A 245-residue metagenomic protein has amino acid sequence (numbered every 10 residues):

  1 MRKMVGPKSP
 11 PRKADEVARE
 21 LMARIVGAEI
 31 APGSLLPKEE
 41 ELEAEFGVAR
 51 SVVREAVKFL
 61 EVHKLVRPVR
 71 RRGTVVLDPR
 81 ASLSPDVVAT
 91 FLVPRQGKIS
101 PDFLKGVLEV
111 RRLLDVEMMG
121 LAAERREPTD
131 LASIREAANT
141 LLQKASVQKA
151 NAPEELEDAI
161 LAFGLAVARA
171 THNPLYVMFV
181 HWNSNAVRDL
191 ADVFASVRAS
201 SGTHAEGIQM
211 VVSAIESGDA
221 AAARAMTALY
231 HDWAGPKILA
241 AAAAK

Functional and structural regions predicted by a protein language model:
M1-L113, G120, A243-K245: Short linear motifs at protein or domain termini
V5-G6, K98-K105, A122-R125, A145-N151 (+2 more regions): A ubiquitous short alpha-helical element
K38, H172-P174, G218-D219: Short loop-to-helix capping motifs
G106-V110, T129, E154-E155, A159 (+1 more regions): Compact structured core domains
L113-R126, L165-H172: Helix-loop "lid/cap" segments that line or gate small-molecule binding pockets
M118, A122-L142: Hydrophobic, well-structured mid-protein blocks that either form specific transmembrane helices
A138-L142, Q148, E155-G164, M178-K245: C-terminal all-alpha effector/ligand-binding and dimerization domain of prokaryotic HTH-type transcriptional repressors
